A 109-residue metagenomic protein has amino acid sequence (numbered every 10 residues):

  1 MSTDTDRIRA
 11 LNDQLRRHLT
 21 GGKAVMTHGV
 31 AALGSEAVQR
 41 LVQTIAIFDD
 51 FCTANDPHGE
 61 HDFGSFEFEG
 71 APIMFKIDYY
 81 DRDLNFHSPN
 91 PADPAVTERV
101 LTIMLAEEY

Functional and structural regions predicted by a protein language model:
S2-E67: Compact soluble domain cores
F63-Y109: Short, compact, well-ordered microdomains
